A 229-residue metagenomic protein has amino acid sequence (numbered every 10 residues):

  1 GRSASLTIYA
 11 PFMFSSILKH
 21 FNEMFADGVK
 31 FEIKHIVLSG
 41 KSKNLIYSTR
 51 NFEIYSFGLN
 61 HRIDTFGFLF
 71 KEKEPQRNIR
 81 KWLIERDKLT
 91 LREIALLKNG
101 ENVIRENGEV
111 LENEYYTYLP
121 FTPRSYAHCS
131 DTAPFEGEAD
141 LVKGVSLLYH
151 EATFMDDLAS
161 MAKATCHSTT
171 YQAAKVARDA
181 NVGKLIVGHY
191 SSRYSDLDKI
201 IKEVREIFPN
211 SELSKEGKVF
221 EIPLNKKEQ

Functional and structural regions predicted by a protein language model:
G1-L38: Active-site HxH/HxHxD metal-binding segment of metal-dependent hydrolases
A4, V29-K34, T49-R50, P123 (+1 more regions): A short helix-to-beta-strand connector/capping loop
Y9, K34-S39, Y55-F57, E212-S214: General small-molecule cofactor/ligand-binding pocket signal
F12, S39-G40, E72-E74, L224: Non-catalytic surface loops within mature trypsin-like serine protease
K19-N22, S48, I201-R205: Class I S-adenosyl-L-methionine
L38, S42, F135-Q229: Binuclear metal-ion centers of metallo-dependent hydrolases, dominated by the metallo-beta-lactamase
Y47, F52-H128, T132-L141, L147: Active-site-proximal loop/helix segment associated with metal-binding centers of metalloenzymes
